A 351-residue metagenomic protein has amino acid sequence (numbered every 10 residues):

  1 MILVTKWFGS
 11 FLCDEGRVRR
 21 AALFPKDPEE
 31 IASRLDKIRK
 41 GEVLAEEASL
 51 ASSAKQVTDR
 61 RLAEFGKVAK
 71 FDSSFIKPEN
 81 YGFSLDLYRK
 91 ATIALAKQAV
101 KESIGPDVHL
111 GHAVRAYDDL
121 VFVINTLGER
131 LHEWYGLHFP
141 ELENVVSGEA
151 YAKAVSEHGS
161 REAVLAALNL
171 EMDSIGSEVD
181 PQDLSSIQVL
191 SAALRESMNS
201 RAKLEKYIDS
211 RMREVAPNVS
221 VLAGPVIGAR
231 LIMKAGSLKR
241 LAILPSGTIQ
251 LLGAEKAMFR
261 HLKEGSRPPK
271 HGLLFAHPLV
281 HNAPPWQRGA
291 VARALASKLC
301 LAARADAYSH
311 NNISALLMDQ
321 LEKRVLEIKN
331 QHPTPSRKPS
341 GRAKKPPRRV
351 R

Functional and structural regions predicted by a protein language model:
M1-A192, P217, L251, H281-R351: Structure-specific DNA junction-binding interface
V123, L194-S197, R201: Primarily periplasmic coiled-coil/stalk helices of bacterial envelope nanomachineries adjacent to the inner membrane
L184, A193, S197, R211-G253: Helix-hairpin-helix
A202-Y207: RNA-contacting regions in translation and RNA-metabolism proteins, encompassing KH/S1 modules where present
L222, V226, Q250, F259 (+4 more regions): Generic alpha-helical propensity signal that fires on short helical segments and nearby coil/disordered stretches
M233-A307: Phosphate-backbone recognition surface of nucleic-acid-processing proteins
